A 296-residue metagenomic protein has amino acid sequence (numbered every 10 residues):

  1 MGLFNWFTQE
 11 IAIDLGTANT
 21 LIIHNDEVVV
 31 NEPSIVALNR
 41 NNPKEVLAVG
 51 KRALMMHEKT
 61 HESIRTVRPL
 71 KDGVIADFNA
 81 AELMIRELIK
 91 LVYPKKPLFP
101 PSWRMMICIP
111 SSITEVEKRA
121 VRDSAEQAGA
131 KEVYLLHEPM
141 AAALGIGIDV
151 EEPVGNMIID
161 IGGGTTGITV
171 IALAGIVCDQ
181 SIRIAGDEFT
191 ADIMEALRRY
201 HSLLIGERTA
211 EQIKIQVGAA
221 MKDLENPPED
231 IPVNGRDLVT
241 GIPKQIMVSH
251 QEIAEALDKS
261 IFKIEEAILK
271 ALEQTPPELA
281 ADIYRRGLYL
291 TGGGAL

Functional and structural regions predicted by a protein language model:
M1-I161, T169-L288, A295-L296: Nucleotide/phosphate-binding catalytic cleft detector across ATP-hydrolyzing and phosphate-transferring enzymes
